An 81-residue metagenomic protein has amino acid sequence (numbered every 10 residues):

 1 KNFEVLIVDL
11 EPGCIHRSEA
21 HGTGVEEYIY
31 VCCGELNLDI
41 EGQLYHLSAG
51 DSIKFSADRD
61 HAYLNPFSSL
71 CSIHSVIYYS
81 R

Functional and structural regions predicted by a protein language model:
K1-E19, V76-I77: A short glycine-rich, His/Asp/Glu-containing loop-to-beta-strand
K1-N2, G24-V25, L70: Short acidic/glycine-enriched loop/turn segments that link adjacent beta-strands
V5, E26, D58: Short coil/loop residues immediately preceding or within conserved phosphate-binding loops of NTP-utilizing enzyme
D9-E11, H21-L38: Short, conserved beta-strand element in jelly-roll/cupin
R17-G22, L64-P66: Short histidine-centered beta-strand/loop micro-motifs that create catalytic or ligand/metal-coordination sites
E41-A57: Short acidic-glycine-tyrosine-enriched beta hairpin
S48, A57-R81: Ligand-binding loop in jelly-roll beta-barrel domains
